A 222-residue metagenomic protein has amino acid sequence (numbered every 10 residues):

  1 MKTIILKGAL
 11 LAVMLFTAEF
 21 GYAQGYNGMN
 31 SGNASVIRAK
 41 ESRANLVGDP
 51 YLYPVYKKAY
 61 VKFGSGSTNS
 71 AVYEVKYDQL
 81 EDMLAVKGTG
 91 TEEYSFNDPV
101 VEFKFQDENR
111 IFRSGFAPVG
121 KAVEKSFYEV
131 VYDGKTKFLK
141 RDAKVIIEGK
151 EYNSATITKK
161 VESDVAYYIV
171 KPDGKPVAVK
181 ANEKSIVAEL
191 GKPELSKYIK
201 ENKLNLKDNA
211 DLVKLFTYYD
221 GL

Functional and structural regions predicted by a protein language model:
M1-N27, L215: Bacterial Sec-dependent N-terminal signal peptides
Y22-S67, E74: Short, extreme N-terminal leader segments that mark the start of a protein/domain
N33-S35, V170-K175, A188-P193: Short amphipathic alpha-helical segments, especially helix-boundary/capping motifs
E41, A178-V179, L195: General secondary-structure edge motif
P50-P54, A59-A178, N182: Aromatic-patch recognition
V187-L222: Long, compositionally biased interface segments
